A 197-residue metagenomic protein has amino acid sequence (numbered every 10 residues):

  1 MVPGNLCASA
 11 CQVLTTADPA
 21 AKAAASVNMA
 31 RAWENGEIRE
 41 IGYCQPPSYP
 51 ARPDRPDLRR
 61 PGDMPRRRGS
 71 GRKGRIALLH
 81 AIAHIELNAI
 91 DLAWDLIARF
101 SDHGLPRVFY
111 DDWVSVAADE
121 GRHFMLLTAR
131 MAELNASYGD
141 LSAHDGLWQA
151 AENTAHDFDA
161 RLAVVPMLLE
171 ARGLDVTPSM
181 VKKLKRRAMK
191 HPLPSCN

Functional and structural regions predicted by a protein language model:
M1-N197: Non-heme di-metal
